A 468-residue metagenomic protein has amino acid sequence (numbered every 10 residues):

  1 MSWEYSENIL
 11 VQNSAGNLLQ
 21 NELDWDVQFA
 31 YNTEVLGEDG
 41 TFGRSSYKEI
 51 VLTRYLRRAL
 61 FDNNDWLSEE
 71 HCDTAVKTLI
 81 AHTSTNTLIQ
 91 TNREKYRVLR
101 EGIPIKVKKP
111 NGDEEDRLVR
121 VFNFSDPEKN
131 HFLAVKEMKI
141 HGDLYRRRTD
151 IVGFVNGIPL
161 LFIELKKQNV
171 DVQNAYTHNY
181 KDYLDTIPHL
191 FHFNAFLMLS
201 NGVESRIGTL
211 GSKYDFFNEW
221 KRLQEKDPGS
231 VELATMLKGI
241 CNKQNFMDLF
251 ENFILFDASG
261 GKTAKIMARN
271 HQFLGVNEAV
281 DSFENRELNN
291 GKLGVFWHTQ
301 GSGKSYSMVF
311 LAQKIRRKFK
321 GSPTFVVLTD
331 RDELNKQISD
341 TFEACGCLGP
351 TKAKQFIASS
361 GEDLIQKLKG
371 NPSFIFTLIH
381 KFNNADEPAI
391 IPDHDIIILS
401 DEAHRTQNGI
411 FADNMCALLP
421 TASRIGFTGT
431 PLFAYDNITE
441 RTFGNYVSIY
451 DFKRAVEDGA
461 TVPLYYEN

Functional and structural regions predicted by a protein language model:
S2-T324, E333-G349, G370-F374, H380 (+1 more regions): ATP-dependent helicase/translocase motor core
M138, D332, K354-D363, I379-N384: Conserved helicase motor
Y145-R147, Y176-N179, S360, N408-F411 (+1 more regions): Amphipathic coiled-coil/heptad-repeat helices and related helical stalk/stem segments that mediate oligomerization
V172, N218, N383-E387, I391-N468: Signature of the SF2 helicase/ATPase Hel1-core->accessory helical subdomain module
Y183-D185, A312-K314, S360-D363, N383-E387 (+1 more regions): A generic local structural motif
L288-N290, G303, I315-S322, V327 (+7 more regions): ASCE P-loop NTPase motor core, strongest for the SF2 helicase catalytic module
S359-I375, A389-I390: Conserved motor-coupling elements within RecA-like helicase/translocase cores
